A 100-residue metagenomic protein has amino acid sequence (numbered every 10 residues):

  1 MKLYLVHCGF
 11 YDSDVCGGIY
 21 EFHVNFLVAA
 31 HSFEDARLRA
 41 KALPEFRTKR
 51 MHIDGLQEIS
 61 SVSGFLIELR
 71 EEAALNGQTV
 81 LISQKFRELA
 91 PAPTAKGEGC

Functional and structural regions predicted by a protein language model:
M1-H23: Short aromatic-glycine-(Arg/Gly/Cys) micro-motifs in beta-strand/loop hairpins
K2-F10, K41, K49, S60 (+1 more regions): Broad hydrophobic/π-residue packing in well-ordered secondary structure
Y4, F26, D54: A broad, low-specificity signal marking well-ordered, structured residues that form hydrophobic/aromatic
Y11-D14, F26, K41, R87-L89: Domain-level marker for long, solvent-exposed, non-transmembrane regions
S13, D35, S63-L66: A broad, structure-centric signal for solvent-exposed, well-ordered loop/edge residues that line or flank functional
E21-H31: A short, exposed loop/beta-hairpin motif centered on an aromatic-Gly-Thr core
S32-T48: A short, charged, amphipathic alpha-helix used as a generic interaction element across diverse proteins
F46-C100: Short, mixed-charge low-complexity intrinsically disordered segments
